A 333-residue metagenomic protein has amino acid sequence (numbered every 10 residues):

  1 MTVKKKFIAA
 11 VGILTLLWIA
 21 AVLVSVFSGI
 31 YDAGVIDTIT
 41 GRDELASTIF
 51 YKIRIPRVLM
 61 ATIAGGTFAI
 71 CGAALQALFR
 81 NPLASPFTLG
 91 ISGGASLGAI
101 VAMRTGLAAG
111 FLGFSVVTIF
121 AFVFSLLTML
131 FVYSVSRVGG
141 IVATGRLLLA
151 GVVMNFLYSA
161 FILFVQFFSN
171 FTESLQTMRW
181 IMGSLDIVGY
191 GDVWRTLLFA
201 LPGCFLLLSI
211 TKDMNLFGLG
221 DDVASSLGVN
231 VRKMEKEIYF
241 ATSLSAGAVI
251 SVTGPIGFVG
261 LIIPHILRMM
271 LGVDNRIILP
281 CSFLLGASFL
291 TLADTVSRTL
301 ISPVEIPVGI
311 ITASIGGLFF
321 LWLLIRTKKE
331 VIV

Functional and structural regions predicted by a protein language model:
M1-V333: Alpha-helical transmembrane segments in inner-membrane proteins
